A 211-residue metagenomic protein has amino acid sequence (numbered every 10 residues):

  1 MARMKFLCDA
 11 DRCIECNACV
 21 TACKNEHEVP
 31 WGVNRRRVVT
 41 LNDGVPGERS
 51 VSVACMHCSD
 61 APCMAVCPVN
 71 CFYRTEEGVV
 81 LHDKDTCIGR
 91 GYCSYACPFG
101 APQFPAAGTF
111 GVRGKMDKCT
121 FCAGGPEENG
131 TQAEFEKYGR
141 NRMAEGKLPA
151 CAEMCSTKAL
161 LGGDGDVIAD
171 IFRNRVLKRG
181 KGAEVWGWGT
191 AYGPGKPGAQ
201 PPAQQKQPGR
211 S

Functional and structural regions predicted by a protein language model:
M1-S211: Non-ligating segments of multi-cofactor redox enzymes
